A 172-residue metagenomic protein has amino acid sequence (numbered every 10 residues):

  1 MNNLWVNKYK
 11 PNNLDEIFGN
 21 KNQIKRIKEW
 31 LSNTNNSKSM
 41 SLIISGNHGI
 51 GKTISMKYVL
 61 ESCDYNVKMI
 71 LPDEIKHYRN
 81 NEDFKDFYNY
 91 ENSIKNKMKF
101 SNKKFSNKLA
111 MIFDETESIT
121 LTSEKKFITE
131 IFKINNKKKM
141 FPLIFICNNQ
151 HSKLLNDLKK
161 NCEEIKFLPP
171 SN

Functional and structural regions predicted by a protein language model:
M1-K38, Y58, K99-F105: A short, basic N-terminal segment
N3-P11, S62-V67, D157-K160: Surface-exposed beta-strand-to-loop junctions that form interaction patches on eukaryotic regulatory domains
W5-Y9, D15-G19, N47-H48, P72-N80 (+1 more regions): Short amphipathic alpha-helical molecular recognition features
Y9-L14, S41-S45, F141, K160-I165: Short interface patches used for recognition in eukaryotic signaling and trafficking proteins
K10-N13, Q23, I27, G51-S55 (+4 more regions): Alpha-helical interaction elements in eukaryotic regulators
S37-M56: Walker A/P-loop nucleotide-binding motif
I54-D64: P-loop NTPase Walker A phosphate-binding motif
N66-N172: Non-catalytic interfacial helical region
